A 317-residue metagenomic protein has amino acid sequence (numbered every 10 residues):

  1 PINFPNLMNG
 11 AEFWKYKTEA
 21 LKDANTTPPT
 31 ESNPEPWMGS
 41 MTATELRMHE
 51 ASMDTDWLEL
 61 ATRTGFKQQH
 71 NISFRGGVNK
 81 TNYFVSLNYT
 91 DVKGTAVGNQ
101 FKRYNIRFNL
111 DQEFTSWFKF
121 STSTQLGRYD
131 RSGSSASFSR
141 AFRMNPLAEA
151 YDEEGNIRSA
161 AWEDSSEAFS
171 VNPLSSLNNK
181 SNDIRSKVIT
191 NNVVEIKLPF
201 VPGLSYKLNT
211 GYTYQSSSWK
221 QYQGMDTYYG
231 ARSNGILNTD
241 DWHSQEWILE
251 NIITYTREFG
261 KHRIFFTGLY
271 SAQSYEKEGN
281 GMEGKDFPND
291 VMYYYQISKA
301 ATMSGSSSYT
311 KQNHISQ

Functional and structural regions predicted by a protein language model:
P1, V78-K93, V97-E153, N182-S218 (+1 more regions): Transmembrane beta-barrel strand/turn architecture of Gram-negative outer membrane proteins
P1-V97, S135-S137, S175-N182, V194-K197: Residues embedded in well-ordered regular secondary structure
K15-S52, R140-L174, Q221-L237, K277-S306: Surface-exposed loop/turn segments flanking beta-strands in extracellular/periplasmic regions
E45-R75, G224, G230-Q317: Outer-membrane beta-barrel transmembrane domain signature of Gram-negative proteins, especially the mid-to-C-terminal
R128-S139, W162-S176, I248-T254, G305-H314: Short secondary-structure transition/capping segments
A168-Y229, T302-M303, S307-Q317: Extended alpha-helical regions
